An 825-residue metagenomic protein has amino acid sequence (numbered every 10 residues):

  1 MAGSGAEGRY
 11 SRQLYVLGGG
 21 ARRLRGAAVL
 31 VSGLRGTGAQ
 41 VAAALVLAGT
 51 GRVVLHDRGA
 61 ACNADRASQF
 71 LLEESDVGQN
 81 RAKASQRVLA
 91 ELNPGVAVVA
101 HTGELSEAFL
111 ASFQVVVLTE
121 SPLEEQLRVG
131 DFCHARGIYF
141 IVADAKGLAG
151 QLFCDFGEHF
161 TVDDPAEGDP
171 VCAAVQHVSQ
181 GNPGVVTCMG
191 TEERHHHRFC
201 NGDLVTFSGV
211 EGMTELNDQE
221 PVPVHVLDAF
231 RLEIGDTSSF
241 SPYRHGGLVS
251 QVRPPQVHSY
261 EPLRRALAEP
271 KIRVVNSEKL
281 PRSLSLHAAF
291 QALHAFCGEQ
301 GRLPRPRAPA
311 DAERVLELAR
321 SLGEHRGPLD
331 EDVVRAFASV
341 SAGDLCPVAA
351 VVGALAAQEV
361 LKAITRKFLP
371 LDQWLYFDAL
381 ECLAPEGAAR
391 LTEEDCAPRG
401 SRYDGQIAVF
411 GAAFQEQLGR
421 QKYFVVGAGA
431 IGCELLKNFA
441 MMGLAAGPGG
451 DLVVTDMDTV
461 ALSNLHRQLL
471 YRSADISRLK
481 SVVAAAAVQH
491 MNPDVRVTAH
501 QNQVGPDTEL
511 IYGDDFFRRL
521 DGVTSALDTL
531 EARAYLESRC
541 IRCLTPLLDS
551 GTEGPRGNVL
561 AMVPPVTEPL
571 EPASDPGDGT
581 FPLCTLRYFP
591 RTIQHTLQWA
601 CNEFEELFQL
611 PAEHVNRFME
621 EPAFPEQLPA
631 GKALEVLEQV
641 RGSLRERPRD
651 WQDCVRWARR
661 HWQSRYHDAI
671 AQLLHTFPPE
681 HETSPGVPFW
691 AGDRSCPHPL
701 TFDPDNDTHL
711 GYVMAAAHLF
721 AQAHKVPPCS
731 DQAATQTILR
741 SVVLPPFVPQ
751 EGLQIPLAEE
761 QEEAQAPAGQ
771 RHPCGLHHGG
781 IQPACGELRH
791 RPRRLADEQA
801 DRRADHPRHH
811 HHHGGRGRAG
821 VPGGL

Functional and structural regions predicted by a protein language model:
M1-L825: Adenine nucleotide-associated cytosolic modules
